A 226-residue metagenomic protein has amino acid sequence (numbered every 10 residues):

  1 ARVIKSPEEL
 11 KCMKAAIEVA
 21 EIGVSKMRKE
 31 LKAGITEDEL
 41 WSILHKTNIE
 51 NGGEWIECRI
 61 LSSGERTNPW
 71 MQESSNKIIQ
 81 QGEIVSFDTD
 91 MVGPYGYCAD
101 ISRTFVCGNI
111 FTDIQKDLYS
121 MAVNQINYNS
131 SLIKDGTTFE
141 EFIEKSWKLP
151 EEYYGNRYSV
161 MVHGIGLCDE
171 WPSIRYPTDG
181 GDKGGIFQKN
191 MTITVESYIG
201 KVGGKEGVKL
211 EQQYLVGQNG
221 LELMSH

Functional and structural regions predicted by a protein language model:
A1-H226: Active-site neighborhoods and metal-handling regions in enzymes and metal-associated proteins
